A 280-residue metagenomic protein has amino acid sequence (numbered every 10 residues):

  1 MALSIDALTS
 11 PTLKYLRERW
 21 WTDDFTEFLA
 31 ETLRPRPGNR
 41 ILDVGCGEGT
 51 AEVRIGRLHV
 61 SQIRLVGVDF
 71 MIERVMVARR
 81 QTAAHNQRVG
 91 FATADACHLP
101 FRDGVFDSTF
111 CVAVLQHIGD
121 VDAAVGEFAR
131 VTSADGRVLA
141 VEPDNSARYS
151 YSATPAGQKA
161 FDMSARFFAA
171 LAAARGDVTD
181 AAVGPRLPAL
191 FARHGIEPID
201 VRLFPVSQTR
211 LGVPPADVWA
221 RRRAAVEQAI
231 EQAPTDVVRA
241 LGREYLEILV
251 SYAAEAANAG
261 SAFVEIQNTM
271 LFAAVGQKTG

Functional and structural regions predicted by a protein language model:
A2-D23: Class I SAM-dependent methyltransferase Rossmann-like catalytic core, especially the SAM/SAH-binding loop
W20-P37, R54: Conserved alpha-helix/loop element of class I SAM-dependent methyltransferases that forms part of the SAM/SAH-binding
L42, E48-H98: Class I SAM-dependent methyltransferase SAM/SAH-binding core
C97-S108: A short acidic, Gly/Pro-enriched loop at the edge of an enzyme's catalytic core that lines a small-molecule cofactor
D107-V121: A short SAM/SAH-binding and catalytic strip from SAM-dependent methyltransferases
D122-R137: A short glycine-rich, Lys/Arg-flanked "PGG" loop and its adjoining helix->strand segment in the class I
L139-P215: Conserved catalytic/acceptor-binding region of the Class I
D200-G280: Conserved Class I S-adenosyl-L-methionine
